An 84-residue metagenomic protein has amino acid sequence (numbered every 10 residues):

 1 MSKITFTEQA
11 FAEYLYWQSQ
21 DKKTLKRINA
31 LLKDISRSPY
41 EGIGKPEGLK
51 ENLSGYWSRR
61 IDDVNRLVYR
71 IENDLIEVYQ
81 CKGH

Functional and structural regions predicted by a protein language model:
M1-I4, Q9-L25, A30, L49-K50 (+2 more regions): Enriched for short, Lys/Arg-rich terminal
R37-Y40: Generic structural signal for secondary-structure transition and capping sites
